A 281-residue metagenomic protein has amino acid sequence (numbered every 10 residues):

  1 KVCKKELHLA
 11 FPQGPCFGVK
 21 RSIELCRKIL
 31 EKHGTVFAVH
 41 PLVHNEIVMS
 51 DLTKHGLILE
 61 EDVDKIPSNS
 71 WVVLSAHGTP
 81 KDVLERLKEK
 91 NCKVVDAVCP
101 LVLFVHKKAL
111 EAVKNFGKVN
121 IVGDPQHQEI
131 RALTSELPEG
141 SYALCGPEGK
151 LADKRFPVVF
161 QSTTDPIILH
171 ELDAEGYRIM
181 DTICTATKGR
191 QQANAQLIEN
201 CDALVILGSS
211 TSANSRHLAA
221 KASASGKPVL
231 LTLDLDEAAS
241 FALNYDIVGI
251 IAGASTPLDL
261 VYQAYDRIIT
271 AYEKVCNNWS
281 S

Functional and structural regions predicted by a protein language model:
K1-S281: The feature marks the mature, well-folded catalytic cores of soluble enzymes
